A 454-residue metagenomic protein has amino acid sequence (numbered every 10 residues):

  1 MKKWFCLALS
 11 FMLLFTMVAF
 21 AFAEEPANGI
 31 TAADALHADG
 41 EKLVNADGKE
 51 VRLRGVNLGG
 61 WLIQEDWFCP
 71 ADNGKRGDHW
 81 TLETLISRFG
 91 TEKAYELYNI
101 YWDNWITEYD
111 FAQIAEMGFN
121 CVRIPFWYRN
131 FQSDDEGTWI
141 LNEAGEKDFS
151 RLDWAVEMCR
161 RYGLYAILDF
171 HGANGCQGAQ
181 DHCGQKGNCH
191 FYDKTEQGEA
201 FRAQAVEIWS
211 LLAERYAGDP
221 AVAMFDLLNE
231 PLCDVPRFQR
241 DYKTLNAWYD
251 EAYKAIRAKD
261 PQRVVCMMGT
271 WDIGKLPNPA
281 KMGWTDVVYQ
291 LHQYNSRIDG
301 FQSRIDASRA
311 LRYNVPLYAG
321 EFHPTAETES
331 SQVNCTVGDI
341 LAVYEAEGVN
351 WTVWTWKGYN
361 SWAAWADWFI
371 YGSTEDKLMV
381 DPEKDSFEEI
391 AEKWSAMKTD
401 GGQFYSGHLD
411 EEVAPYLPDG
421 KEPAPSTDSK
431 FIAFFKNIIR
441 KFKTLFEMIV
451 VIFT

Functional and structural regions predicted by a protein language model:
M1-A8: Positively charged n-region of N-terminal signal peptides that target proteins for export
A8-T16: Bacterial N-terminal signal peptides
F15-P26, T454: Sec-dependent signal peptide cleavage junction
E25-G40, D400-G402, S406-D410: Short coil-to-helix leader/linker segments, especially the first N-terminal amphipathic alpha-helix with its helix
T31-A33, A38-K42, E50-L53, L58-V264 (+1 more regions): Active-site mouth of glycoside hydrolases
A35, A203-M224, L228-N350, G358 (+1 more regions): Extracellular glycoside hydrolase catalytic/binding regions
N45: Short, acidic, Ser/Thr-enriched surface-loop or helix-capping motifs
C335-F435, I439-F453: Aromatic-rich peripheral "rim/lid" segments of glycoside hydrolase catalytic domains that contact and position glycan
